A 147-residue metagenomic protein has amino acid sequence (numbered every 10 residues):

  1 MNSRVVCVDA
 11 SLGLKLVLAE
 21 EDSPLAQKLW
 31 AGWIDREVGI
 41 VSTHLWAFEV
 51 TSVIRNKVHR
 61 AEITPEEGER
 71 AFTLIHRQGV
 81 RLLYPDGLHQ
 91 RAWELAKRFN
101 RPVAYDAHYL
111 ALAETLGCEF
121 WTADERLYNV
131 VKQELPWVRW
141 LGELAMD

Functional and structural regions predicted by a protein language model:
M1-L45, K57-E69, M146-D147: Short, well-structured N-terminal submotif of metal-dependent ribonuclease cores
M1-V5, L88, L110-D147: Acidic, PIN/NYN-like endoribonuclease modules and their adjacent C-terminal/linker elements
V8, V41-S42, L83, A104-A107 (+1 more regions): Short beta-strand scaffold positions
L25, E49, R91, N129-V131: Phosphate- and divalent-cation-binding pockets in alpha/beta enzyme and binding domains that engage nucleotide-derived
E37-V41, H76, E119: Short loop->beta-strand "edge-of-pocket" segments that line small-molecule binding or catalytic clefts across diverse
H44-A47, E67-F99: Acidic catalytic patch
S52-H59, T115: Short glycine/serine- and small hydrophobic-enriched flexible loop segments
